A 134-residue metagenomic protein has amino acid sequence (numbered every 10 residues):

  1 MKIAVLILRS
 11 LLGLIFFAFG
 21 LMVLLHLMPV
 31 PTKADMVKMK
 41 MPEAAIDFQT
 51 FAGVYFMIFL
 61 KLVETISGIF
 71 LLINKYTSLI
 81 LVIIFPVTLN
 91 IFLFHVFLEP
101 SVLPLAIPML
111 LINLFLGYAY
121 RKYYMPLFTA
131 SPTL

Functional and structural regions predicted by a protein language model:
M1-T32, I58, L72-L134: Extended, low-polarity transmembrane helix blocks
G20, K38-M41, K61-V63: Short hydrophobic/aromatic-rich motifs at helix boundaries and adjacent loops
L25-T50: Membrane-interface interhelical connector segments
A44-L62: Interfacial helix-start motif at the membrane-water boundary
E64-T65, L110: N-terminal alpha-helical segment
I66-L72: Generic transmembrane alpha-helix motif of multi-pass integral membrane proteins
